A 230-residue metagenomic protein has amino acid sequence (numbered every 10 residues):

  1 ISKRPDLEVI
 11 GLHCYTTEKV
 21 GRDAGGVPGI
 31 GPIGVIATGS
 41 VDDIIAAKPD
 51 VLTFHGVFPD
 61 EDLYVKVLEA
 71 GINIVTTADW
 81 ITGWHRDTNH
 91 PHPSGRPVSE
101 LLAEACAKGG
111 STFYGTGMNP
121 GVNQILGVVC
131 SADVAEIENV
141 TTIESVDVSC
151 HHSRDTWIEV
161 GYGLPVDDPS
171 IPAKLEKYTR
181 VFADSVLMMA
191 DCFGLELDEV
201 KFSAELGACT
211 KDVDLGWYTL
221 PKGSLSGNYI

Functional and structural regions predicted by a protein language model:
I1-A70: N-terminal glycine-/serine-/threonine-rich beta1-alpha1-beta2 phosphate-ribose binding loop of Rossmann-like
Y15-T17, A78-T82, M118-N119, S145: Short, ordered loop/turn segments at secondary-structure junctions
L63, L102, V186: Aromatic/hydrophobic pocket-lining residues that form π-stacking "cages" and hydrophobic walls in ligand
V67, A105-C106, A190: A generic structural signal for well-ordered alpha-helical segments
N73-V75: A short hydrophobic/small-residue beta-strand
D79-S111: Rossmann-fold NAD(P)-binding glycine/threonine-rich loop
A103, G109-E138: Adenosine-phosphate binding glycine-rich loop
A132-I230: Active-site-lining helix/loop region of Rossmann-like oxidoreductase modules
